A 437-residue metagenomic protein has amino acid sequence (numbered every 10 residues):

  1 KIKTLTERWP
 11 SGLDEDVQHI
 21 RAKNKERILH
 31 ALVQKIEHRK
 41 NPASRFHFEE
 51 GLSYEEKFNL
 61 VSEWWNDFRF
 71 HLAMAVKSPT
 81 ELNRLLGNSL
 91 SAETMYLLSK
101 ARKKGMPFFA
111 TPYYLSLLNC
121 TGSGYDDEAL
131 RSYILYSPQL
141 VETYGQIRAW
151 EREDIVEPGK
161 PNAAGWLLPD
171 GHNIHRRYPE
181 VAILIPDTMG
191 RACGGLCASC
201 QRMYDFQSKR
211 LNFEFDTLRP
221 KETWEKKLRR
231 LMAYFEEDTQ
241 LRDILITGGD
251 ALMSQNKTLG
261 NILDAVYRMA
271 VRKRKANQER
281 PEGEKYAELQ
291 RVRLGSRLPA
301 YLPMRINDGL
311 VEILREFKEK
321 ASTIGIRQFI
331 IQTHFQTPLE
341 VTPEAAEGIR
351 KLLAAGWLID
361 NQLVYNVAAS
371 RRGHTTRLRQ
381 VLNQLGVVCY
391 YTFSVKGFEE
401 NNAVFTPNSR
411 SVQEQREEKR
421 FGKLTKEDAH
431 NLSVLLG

Functional and structural regions predicted by a protein language model:
K1-Y178: Flexible, acidic/Gly-rich N-terminal and inter-domain linker regions that tether and position cofactor-handling modules
F70, L98-M106, I174, R219 (+3 more regions): Conserved aromatic-histidine-acidic binding/catalytic patches
F108-A110, L167-D205: N-terminal pre-triad scaffold of radical SAM enzymes
A110, E414-G437: C-terminal accessory regions of radical SAM enzymes
I183-I185, L245-G248: Short glycine-rich or small-residue beta-strand-to-loop segments that form or flank ligand, phosphate, metal/Fe-S
Q207-R210: Short Cys/His-rich "knuckle" micro-motifs
F213-T223: Short cysteine/histidine-rich metal-coordination sites, predominantly Zn2+-binding motifs
L228-E236, D243, G249-P407, S411-K423: Conserved AdoMet/S-adenosylmethionine-binding subsite of the radical SAM
